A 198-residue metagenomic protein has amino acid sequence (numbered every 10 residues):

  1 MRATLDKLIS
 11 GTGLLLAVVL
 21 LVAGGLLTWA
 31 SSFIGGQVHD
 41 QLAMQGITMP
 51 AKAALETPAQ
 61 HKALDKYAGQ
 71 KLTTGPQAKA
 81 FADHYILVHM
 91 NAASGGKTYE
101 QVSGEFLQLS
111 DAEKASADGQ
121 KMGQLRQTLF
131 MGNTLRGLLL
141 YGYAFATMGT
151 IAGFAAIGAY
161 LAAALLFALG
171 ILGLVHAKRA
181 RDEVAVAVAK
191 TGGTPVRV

Functional and structural regions predicted by a protein language model:
M1-Q37, K178: Hydrophobic secretory-pathway targeting helix
R2-G11, T147-V198: Juxtamembrane interface at the cytosolic side of transmembrane helices
L21, G25, G123, Q127 (+2 more regions): Polytopic transmembrane helical bundles with strong interfacial aromatic enrichment
L26-F33, H39, L140-A146, A152 (+1 more regions): Membrane-interface extramembranous regions
V38-Q45, V184-A189: Juxtamembrane extracytosolic/periplasmic "stalk" immediately C-terminal to the first targeting helix
G46-N133: Long, solvent-exposed extracytoplasmic domains/loops
S116-L161: Short, aromatic-rich amphipathic segments at membrane interfaces that lie adjacent to a transmembrane helix or signal
